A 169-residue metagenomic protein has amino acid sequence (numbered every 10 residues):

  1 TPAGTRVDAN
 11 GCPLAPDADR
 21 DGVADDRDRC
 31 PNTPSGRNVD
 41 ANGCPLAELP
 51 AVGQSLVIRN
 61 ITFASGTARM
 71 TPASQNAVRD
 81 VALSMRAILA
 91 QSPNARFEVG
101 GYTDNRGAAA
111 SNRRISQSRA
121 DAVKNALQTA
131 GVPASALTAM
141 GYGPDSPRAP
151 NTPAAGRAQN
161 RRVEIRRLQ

Functional and structural regions predicted by a protein language model:
T1-R96: Periplasmic peptidoglycan-binding/tethering modules of Gram-negative envelope proteins
R69-N76, R86, A90-Q169: Periplasmic OmpA-like peptidoglycan-binding domain that tethers envelope proteins to the cell wall
